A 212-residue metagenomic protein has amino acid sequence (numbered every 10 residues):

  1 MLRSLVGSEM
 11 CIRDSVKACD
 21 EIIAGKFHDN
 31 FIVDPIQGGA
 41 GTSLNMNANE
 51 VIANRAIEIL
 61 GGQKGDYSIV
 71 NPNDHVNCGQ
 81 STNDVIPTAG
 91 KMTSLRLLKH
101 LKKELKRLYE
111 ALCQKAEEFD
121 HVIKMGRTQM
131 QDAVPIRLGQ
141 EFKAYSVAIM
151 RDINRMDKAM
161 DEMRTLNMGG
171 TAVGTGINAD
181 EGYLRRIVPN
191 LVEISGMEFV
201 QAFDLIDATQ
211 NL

Functional and structural regions predicted by a protein language model:
M1, V33, H75-V76: Alpha-helical hydrophobic/aromatic positions enriched in membrane-embedded helices and signal peptides
M1-G7, C11-I12: Single conserved hydrophobic/aromatic residue that forms the stacking wall/gate of nucleotide- or nucleobase-binding
S8, K26, G38, A56 (+2 more regions): N-terminal glycine-/lysine-enriched basic segments
R13-I32: Translation machinery proteins
V33-G38, G126-D132, M168-T171: Short linear capping/connector segments at secondary-structure termini
S43-T82, H100-A116, V134-L212: Internal glycine-rich alpha/beta core junctions
I86-T93, T128-A133, D207-T209: A short small-residue
A116, V122-M125: Intrinsically disordered, low-complexity linker/loop segments enriched in Gly/Pro and charged/polar residues
